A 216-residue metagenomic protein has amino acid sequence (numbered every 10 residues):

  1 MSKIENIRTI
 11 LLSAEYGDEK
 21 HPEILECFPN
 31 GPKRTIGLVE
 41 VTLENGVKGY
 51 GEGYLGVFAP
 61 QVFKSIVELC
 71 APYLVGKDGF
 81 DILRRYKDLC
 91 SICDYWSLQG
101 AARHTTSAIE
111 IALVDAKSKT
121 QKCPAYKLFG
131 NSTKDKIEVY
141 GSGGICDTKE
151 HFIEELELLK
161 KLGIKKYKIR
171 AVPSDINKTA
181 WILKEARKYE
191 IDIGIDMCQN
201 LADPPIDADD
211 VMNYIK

Functional and structural regions predicted by a protein language model:
M1-N45, Y54: Structured beta-strand/loop patches that form or line metal/cofactor-binding pockets in enzymes
K33-R34, Q61, S65, F80 (+7 more regions): Conserved active-site and cofactor/substrate-binding residues in soluble primary-metabolism enzymes
T35-G37, E68, I137: Residues at beta-strand starts and edge strands
T42-T120: Metal- or metallocofactor-binding catalytic centers and their adjacent structured scaffolds across diverse enzyme
G76, C123, I191: Short glycine/serine/threonine/alanine-rich loop segments
T106, E110-C146: Glycine-rich, aromatic-flanked loop segments that form ligand/cofactor-binding clefts across common enzyme folds
G130-K216: Metal-dependent enolase-superfamily TIM-barrel catalytic cores that perform enediolate-based chemistry
